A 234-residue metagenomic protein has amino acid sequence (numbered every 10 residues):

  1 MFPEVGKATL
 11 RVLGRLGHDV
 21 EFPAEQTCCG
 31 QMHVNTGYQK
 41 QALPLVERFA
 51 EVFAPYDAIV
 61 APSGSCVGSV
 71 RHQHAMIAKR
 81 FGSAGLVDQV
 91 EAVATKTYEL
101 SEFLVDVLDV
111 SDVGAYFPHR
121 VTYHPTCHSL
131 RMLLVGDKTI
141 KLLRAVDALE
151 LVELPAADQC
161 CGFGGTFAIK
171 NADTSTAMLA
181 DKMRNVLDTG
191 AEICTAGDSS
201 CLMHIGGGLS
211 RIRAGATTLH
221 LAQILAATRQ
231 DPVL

Functional and structural regions predicted by a protein language model:
M1-L234: Iron-sulfur cluster-binding electron-transfer modules in prokaryotic oxidoreductases
